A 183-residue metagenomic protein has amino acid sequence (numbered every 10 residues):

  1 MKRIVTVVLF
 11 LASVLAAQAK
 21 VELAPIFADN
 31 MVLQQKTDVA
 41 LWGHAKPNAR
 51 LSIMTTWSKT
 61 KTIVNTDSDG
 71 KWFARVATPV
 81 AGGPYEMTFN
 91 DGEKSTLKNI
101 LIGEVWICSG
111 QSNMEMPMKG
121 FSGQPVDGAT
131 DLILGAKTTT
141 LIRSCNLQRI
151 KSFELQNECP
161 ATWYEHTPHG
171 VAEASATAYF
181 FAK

Functional and structural regions predicted by a protein language model:
I4-S13: Sec-dependent N-terminal signal peptides
L15-A19: Sec/Tat signal peptide C-region and signal peptidase I cleavage site
K20-K183: Cell-envelope and extracellular/periplasmic
